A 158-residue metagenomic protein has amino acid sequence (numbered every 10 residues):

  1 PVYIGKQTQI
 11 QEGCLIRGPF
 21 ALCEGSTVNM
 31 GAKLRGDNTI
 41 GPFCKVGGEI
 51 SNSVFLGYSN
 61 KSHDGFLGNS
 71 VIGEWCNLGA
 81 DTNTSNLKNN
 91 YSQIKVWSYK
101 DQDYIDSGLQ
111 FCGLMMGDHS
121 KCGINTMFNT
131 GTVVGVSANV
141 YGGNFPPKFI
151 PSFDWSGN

Functional and structural regions predicted by a protein language model:
P1-G25: Extended, small-residue-rich solenoid/repeat segments and analogous flexible loops that form exposed scaffolds
M30-G31, F43-N158: Glycine-rich hexapeptide-repeat left-handed beta-helix
